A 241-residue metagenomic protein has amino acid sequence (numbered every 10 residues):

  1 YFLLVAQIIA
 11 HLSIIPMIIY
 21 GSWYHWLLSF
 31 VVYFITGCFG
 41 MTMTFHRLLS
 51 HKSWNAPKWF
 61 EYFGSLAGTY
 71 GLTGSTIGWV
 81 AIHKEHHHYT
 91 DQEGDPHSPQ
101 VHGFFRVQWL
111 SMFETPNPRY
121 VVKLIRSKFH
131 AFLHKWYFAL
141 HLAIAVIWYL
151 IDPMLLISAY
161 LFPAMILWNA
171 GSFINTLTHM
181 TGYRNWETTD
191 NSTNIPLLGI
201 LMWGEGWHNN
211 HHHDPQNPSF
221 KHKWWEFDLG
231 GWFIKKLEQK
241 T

Functional and structural regions predicted by a protein language model:
Y1-F173, L177, N217-T241: Non-catalytic, topology-defining segments of multipass membrane proteins
C38, M180, M202-G204: Short glycine/serine/threonine-biased micro-segments
L124-K128, R184-W207, H211-D214: Active-site-proximal inter-transmembrane loops
T176, M180-R184: Transmembrane-cytosolic junction motif
